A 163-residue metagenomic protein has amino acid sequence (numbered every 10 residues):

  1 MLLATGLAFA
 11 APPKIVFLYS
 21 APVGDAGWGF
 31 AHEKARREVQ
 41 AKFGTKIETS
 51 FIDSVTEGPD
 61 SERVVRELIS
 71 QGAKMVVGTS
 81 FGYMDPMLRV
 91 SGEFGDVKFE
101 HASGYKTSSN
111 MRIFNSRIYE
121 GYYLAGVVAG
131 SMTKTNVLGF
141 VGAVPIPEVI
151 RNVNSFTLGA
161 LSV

Functional and structural regions predicted by a protein language model:
I15-A35, V39, F43, S50-S61 (+2 more regions): Extracytoplasmic "Venus flytrap"
A21-A26, A73, N110-S116, G139-P147: Second-shell loop/turn segments in exported
R36, Y123-V163: An alpha-beta-alpha
G58-A73: Short, well-structured alpha-helical segments in soluble
A73-S80, E100-A102: Periplasmic-binding protein-like
G92-S116: Flexible loop/hinge segments that line or gate small-molecule binding clefts
